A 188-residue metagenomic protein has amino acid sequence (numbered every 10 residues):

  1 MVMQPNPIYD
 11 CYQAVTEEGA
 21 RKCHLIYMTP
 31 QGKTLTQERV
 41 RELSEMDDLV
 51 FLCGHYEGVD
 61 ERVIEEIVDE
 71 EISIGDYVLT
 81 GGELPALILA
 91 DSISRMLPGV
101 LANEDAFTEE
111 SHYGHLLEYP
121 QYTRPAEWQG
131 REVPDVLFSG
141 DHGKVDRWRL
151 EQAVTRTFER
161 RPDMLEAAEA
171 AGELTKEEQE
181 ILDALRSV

Functional and structural regions predicted by a protein language model:
V2-H55, E61, P98: S-adenosyl-L-methionine/SAH cofactor-binding core of RNA-modifying enzymes
D10, A14, I88, S92 (+1 more regions): Alpha-helical scaffold segments in soluble metabolic enzymes
M28-Q31, C53-Y56, G75, G82 (+1 more regions): Fold-independent oxyanion-binding glycine-rich loops and adjacent beta-strand/coil segments at enzyme active sites
V50, E71, Y77-V78, A126 (+1 more regions): Short glycine- and Lys/Arg-enriched binding-loop motifs that mark or flank ligand-binding interfaces
V59, V63-E110: Structured adenosyl-cofactor binding patch, chiefly the S-adenosyl-L-methionine
L84, M96-V136: Internal, active-site/partner-interface "lid" segment
P125-V188: SAM-dependent methyltransferases
